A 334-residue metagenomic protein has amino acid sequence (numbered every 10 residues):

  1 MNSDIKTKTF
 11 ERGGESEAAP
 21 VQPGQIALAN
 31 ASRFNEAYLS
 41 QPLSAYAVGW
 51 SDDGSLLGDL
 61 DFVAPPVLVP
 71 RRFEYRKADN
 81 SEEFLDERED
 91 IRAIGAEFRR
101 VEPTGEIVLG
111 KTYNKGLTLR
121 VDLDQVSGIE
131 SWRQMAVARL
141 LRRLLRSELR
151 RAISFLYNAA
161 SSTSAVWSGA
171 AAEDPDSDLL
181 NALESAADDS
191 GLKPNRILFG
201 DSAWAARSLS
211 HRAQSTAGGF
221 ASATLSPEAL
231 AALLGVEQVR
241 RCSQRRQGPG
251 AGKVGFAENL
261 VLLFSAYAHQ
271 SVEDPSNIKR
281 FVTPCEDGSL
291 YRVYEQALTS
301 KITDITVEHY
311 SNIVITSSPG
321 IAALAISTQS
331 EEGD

Functional and structural regions predicted by a protein language model:
M1-Y38, P42-Y46, V293-D334: Protruding loop/beta-arch "assembly-hinge" segments enriched in small, turn-prone residues
D4-E11, A45, W50, S168 (+2 more regions): Intrinsically disordered, low-complexity linear regions
L39-D59, F256-V272: Short, hydrophobic/proline-enriched secondary-structure or compact coil segments at domain edges
A45-L117: Assembly/oligomerization interface modules of large self-assembling protein complexes
Y75, V101, L262-S265, I305: Generic recognition of long tandem-repeat/solenoid scaffolds
V101-V166, D174-A205, Q296-S318: Long, contiguous amphipathic alpha-helices that act as assembly "spine/axial" helices in icosahedral shell and virion
L192-C285: Extended oligomerization regions of viral-like shell subunits
H269-V307: C-terminal structured domain segments
